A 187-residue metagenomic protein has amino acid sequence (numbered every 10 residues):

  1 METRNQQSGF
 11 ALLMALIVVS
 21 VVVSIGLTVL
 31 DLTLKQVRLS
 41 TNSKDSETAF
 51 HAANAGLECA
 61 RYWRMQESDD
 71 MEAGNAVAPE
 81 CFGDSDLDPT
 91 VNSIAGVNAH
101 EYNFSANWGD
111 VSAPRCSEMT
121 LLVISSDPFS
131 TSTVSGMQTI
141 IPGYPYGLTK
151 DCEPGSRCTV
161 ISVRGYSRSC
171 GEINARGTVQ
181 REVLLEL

Functional and structural regions predicted by a protein language model:
E2, F10-M14, S24-L30, Q36-T48 (+1 more regions): Conserved functional hotspots that engage anionic ligands or polymers and/or phospholipid headgroups
Q7: Glycine-rich phosphate-binding loop
